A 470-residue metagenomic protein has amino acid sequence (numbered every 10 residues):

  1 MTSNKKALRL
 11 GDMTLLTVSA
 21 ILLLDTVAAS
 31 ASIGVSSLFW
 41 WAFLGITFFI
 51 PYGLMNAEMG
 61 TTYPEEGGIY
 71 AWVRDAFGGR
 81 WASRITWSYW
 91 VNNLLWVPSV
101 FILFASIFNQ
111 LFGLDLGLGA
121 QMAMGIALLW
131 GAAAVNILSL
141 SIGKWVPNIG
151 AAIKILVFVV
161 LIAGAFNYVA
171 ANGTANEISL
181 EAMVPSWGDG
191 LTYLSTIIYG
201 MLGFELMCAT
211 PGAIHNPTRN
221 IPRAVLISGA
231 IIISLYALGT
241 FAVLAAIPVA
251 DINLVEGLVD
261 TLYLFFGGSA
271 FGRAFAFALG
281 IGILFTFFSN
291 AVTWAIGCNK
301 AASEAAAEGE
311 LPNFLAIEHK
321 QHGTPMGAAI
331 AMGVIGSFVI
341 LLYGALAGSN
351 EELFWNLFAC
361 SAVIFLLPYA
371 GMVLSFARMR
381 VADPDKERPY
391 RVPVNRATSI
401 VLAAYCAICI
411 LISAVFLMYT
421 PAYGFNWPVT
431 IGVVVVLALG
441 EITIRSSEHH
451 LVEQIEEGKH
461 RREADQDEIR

Functional and structural regions predicted by a protein language model:
M1-F43, F49-L54, E65-E66, D385 (+2 more regions): Membrane-interface "cap" regions at the ends of multi-pass membrane proteins
N4, S36-A42, G119-A120, N148-G280: Helix-loop-helix junctions that connect adjacent transmembrane segments in multi-pass membrane transporters
A29-A42, S106, Q110-Q121, S141-A151 (+4 more regions): Transmembrane helix-loop boundary segments of multi-pass membrane transporters
A31-I33, P51-L129, A134-I137, L284-A301 (+2 more regions): Hydrophobic transmembrane alpha-helices that form the core helical bundles of multi-pass secondary transporters
W41, C360-F365, V394-R470: A generic transmembrane alpha-helix motif of multi-pass inner-membrane proteins
A71-W72, G78, Q110-L114, A224-V292 (+1 more regions): TM-loop-TM module centered on a large, flexible mid-protein loop between adjacent transmembrane helices in multi-pass
A120-N172, V184, L202, V225-I231 (+4 more regions): Membrane-interface loop-to-helix entry segments
V146, L315-G323, L366-Y419: C-terminal membrane-solvent junction of multi-pass transporters and transport-like membrane proteins
